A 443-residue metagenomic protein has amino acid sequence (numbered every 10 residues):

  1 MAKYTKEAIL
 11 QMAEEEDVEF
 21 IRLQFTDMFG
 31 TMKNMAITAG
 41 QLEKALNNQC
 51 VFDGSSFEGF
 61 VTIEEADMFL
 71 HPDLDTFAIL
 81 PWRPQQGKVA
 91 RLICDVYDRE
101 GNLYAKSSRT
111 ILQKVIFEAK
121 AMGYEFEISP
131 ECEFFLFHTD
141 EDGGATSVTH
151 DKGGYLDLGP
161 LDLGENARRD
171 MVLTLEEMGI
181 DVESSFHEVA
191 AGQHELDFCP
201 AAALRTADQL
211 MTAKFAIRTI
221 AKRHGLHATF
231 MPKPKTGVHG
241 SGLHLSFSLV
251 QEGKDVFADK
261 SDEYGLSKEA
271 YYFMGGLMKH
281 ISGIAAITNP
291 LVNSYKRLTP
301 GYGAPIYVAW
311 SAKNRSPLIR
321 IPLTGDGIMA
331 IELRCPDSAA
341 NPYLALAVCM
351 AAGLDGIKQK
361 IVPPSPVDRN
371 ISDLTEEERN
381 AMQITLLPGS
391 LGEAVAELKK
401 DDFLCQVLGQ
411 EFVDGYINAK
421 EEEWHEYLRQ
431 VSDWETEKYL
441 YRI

Functional and structural regions predicted by a protein language model:
M1-S184, T206, L226, A381-I443: ATP/Mg2+-dependent ligation/transfer catalytic cores
D27, Y97-L103, P160, P200-T206 (+4 more regions): A generic structural motif
P81-V89, E125-E127, S185-A190, V238 (+2 more regions): Short glycine/proline-enriched loop/turn "hinge" motifs that connect secondary-structure elements and lie
K88-D95, A191-F198, G242-S246, I328-A330: Glycine-rich, often proline-containing surface loops adjacent to acidic residues and nearby aromatics that form
C132, L136, E188-L196: Short, conserved phosphate-binding/catalytic loop or strand-edge motifs used in phosphoryl-/nucleotidyl-transfer
V148-L158, A191-T206, K235-G240, E252-F257: Active-site-proximal beta-alpha loop/turn segments in soluble metabolic enzymes
T206-Q209, R218, G225-P234: Gly/Pro-rich turn-and-neighbor structural signature
T212, T219-K222, L226-H227, Q251-I443: Catalytic-core signal marking the mid-to-C-terminal active-site face
